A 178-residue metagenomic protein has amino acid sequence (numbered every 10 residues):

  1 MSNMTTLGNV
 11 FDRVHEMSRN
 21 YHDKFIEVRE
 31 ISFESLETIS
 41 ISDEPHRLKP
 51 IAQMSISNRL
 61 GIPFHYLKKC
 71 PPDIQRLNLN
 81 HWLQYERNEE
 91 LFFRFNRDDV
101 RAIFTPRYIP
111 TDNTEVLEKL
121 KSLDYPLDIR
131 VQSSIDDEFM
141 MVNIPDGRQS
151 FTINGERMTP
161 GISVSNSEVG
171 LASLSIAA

Functional and structural regions predicted by a protein language model:
M1-K119: Feature for intrinsically disordered/low-complexity regulatory segments and propeptides
P110-A178: Intrinsic disorder/low-complexity polar-acidic segments
